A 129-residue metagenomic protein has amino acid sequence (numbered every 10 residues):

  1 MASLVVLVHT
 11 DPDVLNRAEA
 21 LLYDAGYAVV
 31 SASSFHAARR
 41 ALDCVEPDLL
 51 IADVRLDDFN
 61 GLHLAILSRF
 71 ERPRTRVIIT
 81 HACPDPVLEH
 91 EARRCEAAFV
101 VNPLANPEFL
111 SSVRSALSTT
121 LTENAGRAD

Functional and structural regions predicted by a protein language model:
P12-V30: Two-component/phosphorelay signaling modules centered on CheY-like receiver
S31-L49: Acidic, metal-coordinating helix/loop segments flanking the phosphotransfer/catalytic sites of two-component signaling
S34, N60-H63: Acidic catalytic/metal-coordinating carboxylates
D53-V54: Active-site residues of response regulator receiver
D57: The feature encodes the CheY-like receiver
L62-P73: Short amphipathic alpha-helix used as the core "switch/output" element in two-component signaling
H63, C83-N102, P107, S111: Alpha4 helix (beta4-alpha4-beta5 surface) of REC/receiver domains from two-component response regulators
